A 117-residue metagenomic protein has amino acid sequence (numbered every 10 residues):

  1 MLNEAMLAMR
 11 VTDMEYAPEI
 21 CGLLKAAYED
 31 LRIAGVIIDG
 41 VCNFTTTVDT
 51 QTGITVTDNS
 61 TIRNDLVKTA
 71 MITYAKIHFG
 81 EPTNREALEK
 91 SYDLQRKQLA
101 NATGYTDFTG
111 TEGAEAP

Functional and structural regions predicted by a protein language model:
M1-D65, L94-P117: Conserved short "hinge" loops at termini or chain/domain junctions
T61, T69, L88-K90: Helix-centric, low-specificity signal for extended rod-like, repetitive segments
T69-G80: Short, hydrophobic/amphipathic alpha-helical patches that form generic packing surfaces within helical domains
G80, N84, Y105-F108: Alpha-helix capping at helix-to-loop junctions
E81-E89, L94: C-terminal structural segments of small proteins and small subunits
